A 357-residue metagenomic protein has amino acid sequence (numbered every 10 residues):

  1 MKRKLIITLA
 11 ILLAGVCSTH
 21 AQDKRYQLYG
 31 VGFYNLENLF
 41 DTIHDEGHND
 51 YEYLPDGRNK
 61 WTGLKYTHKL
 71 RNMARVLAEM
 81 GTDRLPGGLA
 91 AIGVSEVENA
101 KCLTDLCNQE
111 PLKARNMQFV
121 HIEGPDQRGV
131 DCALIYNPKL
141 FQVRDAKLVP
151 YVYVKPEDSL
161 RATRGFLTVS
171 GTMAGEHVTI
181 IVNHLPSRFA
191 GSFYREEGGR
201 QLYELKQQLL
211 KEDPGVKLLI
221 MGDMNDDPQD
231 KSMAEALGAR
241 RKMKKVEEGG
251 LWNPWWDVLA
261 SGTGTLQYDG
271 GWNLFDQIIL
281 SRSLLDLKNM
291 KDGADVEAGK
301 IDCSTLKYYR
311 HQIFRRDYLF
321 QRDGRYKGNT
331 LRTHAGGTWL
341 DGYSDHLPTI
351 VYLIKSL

Functional and structural regions predicted by a protein language model:
M1-K24: Bacterial Sec-dependent N-terminal signal peptides
T19-E110, A114, V120-C132, R200 (+3 more regions): N-terminal, active-site-proximal structural segment of metallo-dependent hydrolase catalytic domains
A21-D23, Q207-L218, D226-L357: Metal-dependent phosphoester-hydrolase catalytic domains
D23-V31, F40, L140-Q142, R161-P186 (+1 more regions): Beta-strand-turn-beta hairpins that frame and shape the catalytic cleft of phosphate-ester-processing enzymes
G30-F33, A90-S95, Q118-H121, C132-Y136 (+8 more regions): Structural recognition of the beta-strand scaffold that forms the well-ordered cores of secreted hydrolase catalytic
E37, E98, P186, M224-D227 (+1 more regions): Catalytic metal-binding/acid-base residues of hydrolase active sites
A91, V97-H177: Structured beta-strand-rich core segments of catalytic domains in phosphoester-bond hydrolases
S192-P214: A long, amphipathic alpha-helix that forms part of the scaffold/cap immediately adjacent to metal-dependent active
